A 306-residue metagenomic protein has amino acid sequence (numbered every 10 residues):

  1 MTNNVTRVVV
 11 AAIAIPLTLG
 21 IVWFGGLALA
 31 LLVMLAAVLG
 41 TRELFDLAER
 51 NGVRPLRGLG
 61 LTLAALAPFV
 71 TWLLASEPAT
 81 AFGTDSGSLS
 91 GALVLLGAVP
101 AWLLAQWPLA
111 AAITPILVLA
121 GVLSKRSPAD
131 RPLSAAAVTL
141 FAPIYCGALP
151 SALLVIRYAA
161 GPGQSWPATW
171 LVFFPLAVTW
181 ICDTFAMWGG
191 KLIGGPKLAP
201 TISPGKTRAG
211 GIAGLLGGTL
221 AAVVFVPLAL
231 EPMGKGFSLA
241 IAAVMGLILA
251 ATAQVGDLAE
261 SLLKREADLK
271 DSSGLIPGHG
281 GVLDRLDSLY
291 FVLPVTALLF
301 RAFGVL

Functional and structural regions predicted by a protein language model:
M1-L247: Membrane-embedded alpha-helical bundles of polytopic integral membrane proteins
G189, L263-R265: Juxtamembrane C-cap of transmembrane helices in multi-pass membrane transport proteins
I248-A253: Transmembrane alpha-helix interface/packing and boundary motifs in multi-pass membrane proteins, characterized by
R265-S288: Interfacial loop-to-transmembrane junctions
Y290, V295-L299: Hydrophobic alpha-helical transmembrane segments of membrane transport and translocation systems, primarily multi-pass
L298-L306: Juxtamembrane boundary at the C-terminal end of a transmembrane helix
